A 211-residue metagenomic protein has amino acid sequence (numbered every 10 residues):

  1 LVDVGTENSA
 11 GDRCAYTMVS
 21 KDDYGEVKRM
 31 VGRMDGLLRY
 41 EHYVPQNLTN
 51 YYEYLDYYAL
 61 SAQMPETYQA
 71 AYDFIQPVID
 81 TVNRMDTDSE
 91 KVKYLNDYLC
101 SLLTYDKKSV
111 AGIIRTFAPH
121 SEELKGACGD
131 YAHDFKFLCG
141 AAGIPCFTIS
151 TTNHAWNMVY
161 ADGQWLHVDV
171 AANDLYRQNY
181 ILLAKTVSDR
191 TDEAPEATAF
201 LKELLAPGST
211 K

Functional and structural regions predicted by a protein language model:
L1-F74, A172: Linear, non-domain "peripheral" regions
V4-E7, L37, T81-M85, P207: Surface-exposed polar/charged interaction patches
D12, C100-L102, D106-S109, S121-L124 (+1 more regions): Repeated polar recognition positions within modular binding domains
Y58-Y68, L95, W165, A172-K211: Intrinsically disordered, low-complexity repeat and linker tracts
P65-H120: Secondary-structure boundary elements
L95, L99, C128, C139: Conserved hydrophobic/aromatic pocket- or pore-lining residues that grip, position, or stack substrates in active sites
T116-Y131: A short, highly charged nucleic-acid-interacting micro-segment common to nuclease and nuclease-linked defense proteins
D130-D192: Hydrophobic/aromatic-rich core segments of domains that either
